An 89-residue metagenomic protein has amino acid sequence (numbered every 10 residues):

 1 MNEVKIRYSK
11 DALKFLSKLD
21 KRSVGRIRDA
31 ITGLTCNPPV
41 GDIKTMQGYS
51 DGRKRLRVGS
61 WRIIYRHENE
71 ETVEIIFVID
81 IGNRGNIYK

Functional and structural regions predicted by a protein language model:
M1-E3, K18, T45: Basic nucleic-acid-binding interfaces
M1-K10, R22-G25, L56-W61, R66-K89: Enriched for short, Lys/Arg-rich terminal
F15-R22: Surface-exposed, Lys/Arg-rich phosphate-binding patches that contact polyanionic backbones
S23-I27, P38-V40: Glycine/serine-rich loop-strand microenvironments at binding/catalytic pocket rims
R28, C36, I75: A short beta-strand-loop micro-motif that forms or neighbors metal/cofactor- and ligand-binding patches at active-site
T32-R55: A short, surface-exposed loop/turn module that caps and links secondary-structure elements
